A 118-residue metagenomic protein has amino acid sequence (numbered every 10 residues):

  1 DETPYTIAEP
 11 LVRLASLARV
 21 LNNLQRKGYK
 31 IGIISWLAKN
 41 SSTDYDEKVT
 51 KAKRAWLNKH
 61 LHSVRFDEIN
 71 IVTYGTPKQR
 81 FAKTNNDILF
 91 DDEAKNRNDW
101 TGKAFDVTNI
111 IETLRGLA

Functional and structural regions predicted by a protein language model:
D1-I7: Conserved phosphoryl-transfer catalytic core
I7-V12, D67-I71: Short, flexible loop segments at the rims of nucleotide/cofactor-binding pockets, characterized by
E9-V12, L17-T50, L57: Substrate-recognition element of Asp-dependent hydrolases with the DxDx(T/V) motif
L17, L21, P77-K78, I110-L117: Generic hydrophobic alpha-helical segments
Q25-G28, L61, T101-A104: Glycine-centered loop/turn motif at secondary-structure junctions
W36-D87: Substrate-recognition "cap/lid" segment bordering the active-site pocket of phosphatases
T84-I88, E93-A118: Asp-based, Mg2+/Mn2+-dependent phosphohydrolase catalytic module
